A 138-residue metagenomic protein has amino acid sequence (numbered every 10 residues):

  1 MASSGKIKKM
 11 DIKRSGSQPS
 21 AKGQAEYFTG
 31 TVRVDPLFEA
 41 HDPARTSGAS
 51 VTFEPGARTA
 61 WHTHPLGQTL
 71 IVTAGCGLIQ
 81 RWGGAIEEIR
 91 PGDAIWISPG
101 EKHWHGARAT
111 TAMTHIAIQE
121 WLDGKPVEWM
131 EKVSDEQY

Functional and structural regions predicted by a protein language model:
A2-R45, P126-Y138: A short, N-terminal "cap"/entry segment at the start of jelly-roll beta-barrel domains of the cupin/DSBH fold
G16, P36-H41, P55-A57, G83 (+2 more regions): Short, well-ordered turn and helix-capping elements at secondary-structure junctions
R33-P36, S47-H64, P99: Conserved short histidine dyad/triad with adjacent acidic residue
D42-A44, F53-A57, C76-L78, D123-G124: Short, charged/polar surface micro-motifs in flexible loops or helix N-caps
R45, T63-P65, A107-A109: Short glycine/proline-enriched turns and hinge-like loops at secondary-structure junctions
R58, T63-P91, E101: A short beta-strand-loop-beta hairpin characteristic of the jelly-roll/cupin
L78, A85-I86, R90-P91, P99-P126: Ligand-binding loop in jelly-roll beta-barrel domains
